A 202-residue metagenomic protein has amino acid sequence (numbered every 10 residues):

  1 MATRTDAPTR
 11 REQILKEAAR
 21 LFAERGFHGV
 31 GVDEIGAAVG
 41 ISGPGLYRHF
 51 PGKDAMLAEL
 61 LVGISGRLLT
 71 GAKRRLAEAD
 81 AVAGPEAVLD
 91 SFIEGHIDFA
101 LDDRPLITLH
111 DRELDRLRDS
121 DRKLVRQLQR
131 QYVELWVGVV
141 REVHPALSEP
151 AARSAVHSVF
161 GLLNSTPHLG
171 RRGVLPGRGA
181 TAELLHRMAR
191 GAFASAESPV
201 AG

Functional and structural regions predicted by a protein language model:
M1-T9, R20, A79, E197-G202: N-terminal intrinsically disordered/low-complexity leader segments
A2, R10-Q13, E17-A55, E59: Helix-turn-helix
Q13, A19-F22, L68, L89 (+4 more regions): Short, structured motif recognition centered on aromatic/hydrophobic residues
A37-S42, R48, G52, R74 (+5 more regions): A cross-kingdom feature marking solvent-exposed beta-strand/loop segments within repeated, beta-rich binding/scaffold
L57-I64, H110: Alpha-helical DNA-contacting segments of helix-turn-helix folds
L61, S65, L89, R122-V133: Amphipathic, non-transmembrane alpha-helical scaffold segments
K73-D102, A155: Hydrophobic alpha-helical connector segments
I107-D111, R122, R126, E142-A189 (+1 more regions): Hydrophobic/aromatic-rich alpha-helical bundle segments in the mid-to-C-terminal region
